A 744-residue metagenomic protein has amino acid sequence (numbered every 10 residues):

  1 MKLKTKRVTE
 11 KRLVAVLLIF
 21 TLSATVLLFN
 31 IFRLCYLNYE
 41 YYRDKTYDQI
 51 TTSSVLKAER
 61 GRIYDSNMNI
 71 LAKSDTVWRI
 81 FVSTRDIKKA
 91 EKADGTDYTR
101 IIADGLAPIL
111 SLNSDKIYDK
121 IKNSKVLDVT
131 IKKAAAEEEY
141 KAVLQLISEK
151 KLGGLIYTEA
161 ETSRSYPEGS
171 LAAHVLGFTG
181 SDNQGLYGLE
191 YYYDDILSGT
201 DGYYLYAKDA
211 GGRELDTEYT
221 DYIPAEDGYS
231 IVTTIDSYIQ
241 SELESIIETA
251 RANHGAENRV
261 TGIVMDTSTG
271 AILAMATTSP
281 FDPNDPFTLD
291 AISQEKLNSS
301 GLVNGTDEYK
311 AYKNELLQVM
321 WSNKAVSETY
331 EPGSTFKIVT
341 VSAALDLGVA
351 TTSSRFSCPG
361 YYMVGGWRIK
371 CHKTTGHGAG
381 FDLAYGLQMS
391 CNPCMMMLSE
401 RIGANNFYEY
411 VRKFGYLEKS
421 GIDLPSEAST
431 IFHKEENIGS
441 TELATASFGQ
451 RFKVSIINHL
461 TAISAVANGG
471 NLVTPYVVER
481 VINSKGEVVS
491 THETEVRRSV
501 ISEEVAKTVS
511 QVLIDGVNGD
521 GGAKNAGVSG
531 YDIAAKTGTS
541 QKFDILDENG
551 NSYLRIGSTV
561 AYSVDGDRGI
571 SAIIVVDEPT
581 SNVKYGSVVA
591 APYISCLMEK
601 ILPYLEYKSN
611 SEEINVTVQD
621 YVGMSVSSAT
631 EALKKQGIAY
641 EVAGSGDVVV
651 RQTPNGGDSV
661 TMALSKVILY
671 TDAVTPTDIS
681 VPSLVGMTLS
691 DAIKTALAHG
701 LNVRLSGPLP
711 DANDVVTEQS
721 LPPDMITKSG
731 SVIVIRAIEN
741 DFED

Functional and structural regions predicted by a protein language model:
M1-V303, M320, T329, N405-K413 (+6 more regions): Periplasmic/cell-envelope proteins involved in peptidoglycan metabolism and beta-lactam response
K57-R60, T76-I80, L127, G154 (+15 more regions): Envelope-exposed proteins and targeting segments
A58, A93-R100, K133-E137, N183-Y187 (+14 more regions): Soluble non-cytosolic domains of exported or imported proteins
A72, W78, D209-Y222, S268-S334 (+1 more regions): Beta-lactam-recognizing serine transpeptidase/beta-lactamase-like catalytic domain environment
A107-S111, S148, G180, S198 (+13 more regions): Sec-exported extracytoplasmic/periplasmic mature domains
K116-V126, S163, A256-T269, S357-P359 (+5 more regions): Acidic/histidine-enriched alpha-helical segments
A172-H174, A271, I338-V339, L460-I463 (+4 more regions): Short, solvent-exposed alpha-helical surface patches in non-cytosolic proteins
H492, G527-G530, D544, I574-D744: Ligand-recognition elements built from short beta-strands and adjacent flexible loops
